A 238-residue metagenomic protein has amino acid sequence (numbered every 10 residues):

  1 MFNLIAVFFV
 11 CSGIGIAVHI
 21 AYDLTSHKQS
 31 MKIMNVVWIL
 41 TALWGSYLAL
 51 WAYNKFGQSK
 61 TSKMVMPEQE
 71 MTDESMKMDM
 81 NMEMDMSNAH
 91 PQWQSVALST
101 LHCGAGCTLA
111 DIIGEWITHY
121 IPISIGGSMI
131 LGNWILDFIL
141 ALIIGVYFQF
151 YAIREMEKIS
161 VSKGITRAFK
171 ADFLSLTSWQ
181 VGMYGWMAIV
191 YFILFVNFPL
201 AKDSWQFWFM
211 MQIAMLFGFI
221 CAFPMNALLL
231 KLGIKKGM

Functional and structural regions predicted by a protein language model:
M1-M238: Alpha-helical membrane segments of multi-pass proteins
